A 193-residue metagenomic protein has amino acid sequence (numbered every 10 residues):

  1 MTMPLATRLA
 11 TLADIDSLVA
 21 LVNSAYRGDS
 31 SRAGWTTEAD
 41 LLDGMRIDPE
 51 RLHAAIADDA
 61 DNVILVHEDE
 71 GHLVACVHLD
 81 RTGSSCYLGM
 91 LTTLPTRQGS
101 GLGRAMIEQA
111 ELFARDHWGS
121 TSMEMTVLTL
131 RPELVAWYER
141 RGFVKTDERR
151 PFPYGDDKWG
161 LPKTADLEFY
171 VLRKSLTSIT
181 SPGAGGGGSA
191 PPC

Functional and structural regions predicted by a protein language model:
A6-A20, G28: A short beta-loop-alpha structural element at the N-terminal edge of CoA-dependent acyl/N-acetyltransferase catalytic
N23-L52: Conserved GNAT-fold acetyl-CoA-binding loop/helix
I47-L65, A165-E168: A short helix-loop-beta-strand connector motif used in the catalytic cores of GNAT acetyltransferases and, in some
V66, H72-D80, Y87-T92: Conserved beta-strand in the GNAT
R81, L94-T96, S100, T129-L130: Active-site acidic-Proline motif in GNAT/NAT acetyltransferases
T93, G99-L112, R140: Conserved acetyl-CoA-binding loop-helix of GNAT-fold acetyltransferases
A105-S122, V144: Conserved acyl-CoA
T121-A136, R141-C193: C-terminal "cap" of GNAT-fold acetyltransferases
